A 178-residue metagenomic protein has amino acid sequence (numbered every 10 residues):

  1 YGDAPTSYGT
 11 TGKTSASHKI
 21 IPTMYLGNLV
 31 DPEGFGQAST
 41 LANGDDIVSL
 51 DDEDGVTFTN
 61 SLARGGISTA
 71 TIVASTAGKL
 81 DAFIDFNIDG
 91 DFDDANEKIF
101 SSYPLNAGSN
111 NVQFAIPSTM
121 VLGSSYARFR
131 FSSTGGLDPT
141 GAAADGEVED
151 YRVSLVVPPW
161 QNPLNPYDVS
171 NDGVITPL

Functional and structural regions predicted by a protein language model:
G2-P159: A broad "non-catalytic interaction surface" signal
A82-F86, N165-N171: Calcium-binding motifs, dominated by EF-hand helix-loop-helix domains
R128, V169-L178: Alpha-helical segments with a strong preference for the paired helices of cellulosomal dockerin domains
P159-Q161, N165: Extracellular/periplasmic ectodomains of large secreted or surface enzymes and adhesion receptors
